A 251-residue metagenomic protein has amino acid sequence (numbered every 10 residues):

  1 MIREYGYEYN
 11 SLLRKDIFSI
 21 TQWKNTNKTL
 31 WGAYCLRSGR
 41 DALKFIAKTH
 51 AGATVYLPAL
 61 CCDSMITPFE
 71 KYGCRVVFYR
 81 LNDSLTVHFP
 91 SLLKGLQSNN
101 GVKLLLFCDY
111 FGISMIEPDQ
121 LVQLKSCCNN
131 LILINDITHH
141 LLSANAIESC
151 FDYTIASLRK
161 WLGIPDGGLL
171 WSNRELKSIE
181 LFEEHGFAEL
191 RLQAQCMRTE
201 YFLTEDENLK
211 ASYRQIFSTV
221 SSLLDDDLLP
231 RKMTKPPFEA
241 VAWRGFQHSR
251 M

Functional and structural regions predicted by a protein language model:
M1, Y7-T26, T154, P165-D166 (+1 more regions): N-terminal start-of-domain structural block
M1-F45, H50-A51, K232-P236, A240-M251: Conserved PLP-binding active-site segment in aminotransferase class I/II-type PLP enzymes
S11-T29, K44-C127, H140-L141: PLP-dependent aminotransferase-like
A33, G73-F78, C150-A156: Active-site regions of enzymes building and remodeling cell-envelope glycoconjugates
L36, Y79-L81, D136: Conserved beta-strand termini and adjacent loop/short-helix elements that scaffold enzyme active sites in alpha/beta
S84-E180, F187-L190: Active-site phosphate-binding strand-loop segment of PLP-dependent enzymes
L142-S143, I155, W161-D166, W171-M251: Active-site region of PLP-dependent enzymes
